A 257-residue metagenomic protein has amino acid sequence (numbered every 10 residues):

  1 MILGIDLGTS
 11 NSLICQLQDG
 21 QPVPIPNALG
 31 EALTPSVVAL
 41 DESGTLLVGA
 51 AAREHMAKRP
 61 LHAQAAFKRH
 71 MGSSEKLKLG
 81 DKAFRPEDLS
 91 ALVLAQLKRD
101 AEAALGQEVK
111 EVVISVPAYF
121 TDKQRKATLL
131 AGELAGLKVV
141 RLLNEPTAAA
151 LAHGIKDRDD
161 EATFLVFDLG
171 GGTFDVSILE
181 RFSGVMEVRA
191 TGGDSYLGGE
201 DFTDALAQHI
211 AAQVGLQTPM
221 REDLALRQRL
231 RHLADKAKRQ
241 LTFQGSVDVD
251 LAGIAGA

Functional and structural regions predicted by a protein language model:
M1-S73, L77-A83, L92, R99-A257: Oxyanion-binding/catalytic loops of NTP- or PPi-dependent enzymes
